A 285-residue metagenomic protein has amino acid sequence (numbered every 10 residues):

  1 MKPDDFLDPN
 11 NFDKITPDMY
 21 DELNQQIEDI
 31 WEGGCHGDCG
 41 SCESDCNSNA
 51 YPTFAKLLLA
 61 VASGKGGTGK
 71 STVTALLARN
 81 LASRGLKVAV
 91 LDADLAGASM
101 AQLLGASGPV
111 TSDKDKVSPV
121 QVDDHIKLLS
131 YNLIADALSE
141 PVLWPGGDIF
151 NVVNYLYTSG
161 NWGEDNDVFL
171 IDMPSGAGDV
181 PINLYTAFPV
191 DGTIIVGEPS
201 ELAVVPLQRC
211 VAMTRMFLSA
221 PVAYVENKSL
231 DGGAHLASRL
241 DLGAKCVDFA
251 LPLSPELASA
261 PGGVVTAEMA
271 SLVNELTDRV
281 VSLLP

Functional and structural regions predicted by a protein language model:
P9-Y51: Cysteine-cluster motifs in flexible loop/terminal segments that predominantly coordinate metals
Y51-D94, V211: Walker A/P-loop phosphate-binding motif and the immediately C-terminal alpha-helix
A55, G66, D92, M100 (+5 more regions): Residue-level signature of catalytic and energy-coupling elements of molecular machines, predominantly ATP/GTP-dependent
K87-S139, F150: Phosphate-binding loop that captures ATP/GTP phosphates
L129, M173, V222-A223, L251 (+1 more regions): Glycine-rich phosphate-binding loops of nucleotide-dependent enzymes
A135-A187: Phosphate-binding/switch loop-helix module in NTP-utilizing enzymes
V168-F249, P255, S259: Conserved catalytic-core segment of NTP-binding enzymes
P261-A270: C-terminal boundary of histidine-terminating zinc-finger modules
